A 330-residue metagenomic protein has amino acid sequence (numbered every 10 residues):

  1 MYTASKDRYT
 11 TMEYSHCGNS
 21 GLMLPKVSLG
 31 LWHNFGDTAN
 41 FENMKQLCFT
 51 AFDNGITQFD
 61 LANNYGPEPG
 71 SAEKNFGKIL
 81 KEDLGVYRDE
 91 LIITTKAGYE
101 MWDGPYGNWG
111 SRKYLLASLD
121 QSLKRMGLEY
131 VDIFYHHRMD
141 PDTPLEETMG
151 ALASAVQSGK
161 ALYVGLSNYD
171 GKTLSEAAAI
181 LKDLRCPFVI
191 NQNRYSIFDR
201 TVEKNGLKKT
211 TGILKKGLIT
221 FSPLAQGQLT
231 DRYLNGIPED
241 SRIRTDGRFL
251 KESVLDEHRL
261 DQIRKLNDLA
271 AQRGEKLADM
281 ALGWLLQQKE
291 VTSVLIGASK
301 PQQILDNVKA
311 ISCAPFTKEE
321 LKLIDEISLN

Functional and structural regions predicted by a protein language model:
M1-L91, Q157: N-terminal binding-site loop/beta-alpha segment at the start of enzyme catalytic domains that lines or forms
Y2-Y9, T143-N330: Beta/alpha (TIM)-barrel catalytic core signal, keyed to glycine-rich beta->alpha loops juxtaposed to Asp/Glu that bind
G18-G36, T94-G107, Y130, Y135: N-terminal small/glycine-rich loop or linker at the start of catalytic domains across soluble metabolic enzymes
P25-L29, F59-L61, L91-T95, F134-H136 (+4 more regions): Hydrophobic faces of well-ordered beta-strands that scaffold small-molecule active sites in alpha/beta enzyme cores
F35-N40, N64-A72, D140-P144, G171-K172 (+1 more regions): Acidic-and-aromatic substrate-binding clefts and catalytic sites of carbohydrate-active enzymes
T38-A51, G110-M126, L174-A178: Short, acidic/polar
A39-N43, S71, N75, Y106-Y114 (+2 more regions): Alpha-helix N-cap and loop-to-helix initiation/capping positions
L123-T143: Active-site groove signature of glycoside hydrolases
